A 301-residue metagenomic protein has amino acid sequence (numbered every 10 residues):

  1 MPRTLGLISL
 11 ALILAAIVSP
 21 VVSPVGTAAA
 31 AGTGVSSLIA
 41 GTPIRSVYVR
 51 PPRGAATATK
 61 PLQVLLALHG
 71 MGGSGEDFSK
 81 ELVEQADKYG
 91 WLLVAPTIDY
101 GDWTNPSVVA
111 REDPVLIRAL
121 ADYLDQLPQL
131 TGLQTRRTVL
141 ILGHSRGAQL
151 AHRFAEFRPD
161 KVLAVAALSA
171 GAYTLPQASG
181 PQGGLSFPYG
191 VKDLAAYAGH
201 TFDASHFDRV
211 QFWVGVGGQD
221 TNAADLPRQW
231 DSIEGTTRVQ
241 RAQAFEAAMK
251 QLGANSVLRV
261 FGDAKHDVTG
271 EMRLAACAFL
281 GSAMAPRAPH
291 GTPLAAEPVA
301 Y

Functional and structural regions predicted by a protein language model:
I8-P20: Bacterial N-terminal signal peptides
V22-V64, V139-L142, R146-Q149, R158-D160 (+6 more regions): A domain-start/cap signature at the N-terminus of enzymes
A55-W103: Short substrate-entry loop that stabilizes the transition state in hydrolases
L66-L68, L168, V216, F261: Alpha/beta-hydrolase
I98-Y100, A170, F261-D263: Active-site loop/turn elements of alpha/beta-hydrolase fold enzymes, especially the short glycine-/histidine-rich
V108-G132: Alpha/beta-hydrolase active-site loop
A164, A172-L252: The feature captures the conserved acid-bearing segment of alpha/beta-hydrolase catalytic domains
Q243-Y301: C-terminal catalytic histidine-bearing segment of alpha/beta-hydrolase fold enzymes
